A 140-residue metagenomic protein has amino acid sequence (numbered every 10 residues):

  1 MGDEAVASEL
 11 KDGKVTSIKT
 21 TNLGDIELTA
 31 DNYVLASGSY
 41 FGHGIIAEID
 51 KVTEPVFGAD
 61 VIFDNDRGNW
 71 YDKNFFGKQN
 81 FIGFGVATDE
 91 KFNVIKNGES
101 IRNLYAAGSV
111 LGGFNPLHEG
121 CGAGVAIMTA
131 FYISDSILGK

Functional and structural regions predicted by a protein language model:
M1-K140: Residues forming the flavin
